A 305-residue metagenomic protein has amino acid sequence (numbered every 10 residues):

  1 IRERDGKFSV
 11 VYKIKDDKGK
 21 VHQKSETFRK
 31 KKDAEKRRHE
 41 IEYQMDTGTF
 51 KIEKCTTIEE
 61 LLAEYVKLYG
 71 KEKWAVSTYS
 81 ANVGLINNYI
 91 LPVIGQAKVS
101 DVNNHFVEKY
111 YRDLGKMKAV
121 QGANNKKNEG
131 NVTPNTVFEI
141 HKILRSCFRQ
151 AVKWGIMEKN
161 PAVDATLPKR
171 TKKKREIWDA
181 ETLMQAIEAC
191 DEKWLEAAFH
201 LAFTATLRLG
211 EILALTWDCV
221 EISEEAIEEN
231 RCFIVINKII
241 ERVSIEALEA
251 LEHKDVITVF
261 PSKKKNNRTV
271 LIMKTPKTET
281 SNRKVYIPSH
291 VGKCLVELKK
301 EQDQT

Functional and structural regions predicted by a protein language model:
I1-C55, T278: Short, surface-exposed polybasic/aromatic micro-patch for ligand or macromolecular engagement
E3, K54, K67-W154, K172: N-terminal core-binding DNA-recognition domain of tyrosine site-specific recombinases/integrases
R4, E181-T182, L215-D303: Conserved tyrosine-mediated DNA breakage-rejoining catalytic core shared by Y-recombinases
K36-E40, E60, E64, G84-N88 (+7 more regions): Generic recognition of well-ordered alpha-helical segments within structured catalytic/regulatory domains
T56-L61, K98, T216: Short, structural beta-strand-to-alpha-helix junction motif
I90, V107, L144-C147, G155 (+5 more regions): Conserved hydrophobic/aromatic pocket- or pore-lining residues that grip, position, or stack substrates in active sites
V120-N124, N128-P134, F138-I140, K153 (+4 more regions): Basic, Lys/Arg- and aromatic-enriched nucleic-acid-binding interface segment
R149-E158, E297-K300: Arg/Lys-rich amphipathic alpha helix in sigma70-family domain 2
